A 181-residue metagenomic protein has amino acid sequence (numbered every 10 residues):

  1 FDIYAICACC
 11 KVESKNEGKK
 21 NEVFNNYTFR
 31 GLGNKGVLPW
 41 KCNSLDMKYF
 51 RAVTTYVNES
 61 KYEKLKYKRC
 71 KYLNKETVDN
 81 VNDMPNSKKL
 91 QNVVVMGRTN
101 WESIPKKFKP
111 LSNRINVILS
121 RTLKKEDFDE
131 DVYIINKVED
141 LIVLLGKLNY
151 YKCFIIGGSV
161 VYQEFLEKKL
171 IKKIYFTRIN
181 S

Functional and structural regions predicted by a protein language model:
F1-I135, E139-Y151, Q163-F176: N-terminal nucleotide/polyanion-binding subdomain common to many enzyme families
T177-S181: Conserved beta-strand-loop-alpha-helix junction that forms the acyl-donor binding cleft
